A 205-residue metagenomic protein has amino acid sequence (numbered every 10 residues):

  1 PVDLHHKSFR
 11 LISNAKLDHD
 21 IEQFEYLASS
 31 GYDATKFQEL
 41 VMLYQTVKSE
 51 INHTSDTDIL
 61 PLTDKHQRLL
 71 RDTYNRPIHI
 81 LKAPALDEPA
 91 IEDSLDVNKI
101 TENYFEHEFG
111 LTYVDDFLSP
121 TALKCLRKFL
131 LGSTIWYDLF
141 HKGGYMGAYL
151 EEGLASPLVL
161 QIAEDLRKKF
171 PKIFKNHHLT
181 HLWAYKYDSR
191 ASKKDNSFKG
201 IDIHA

Functional and structural regions predicted by a protein language model:
P1-A205: Fe(II)/2-oxoglutarate oxygenase catalytic core
